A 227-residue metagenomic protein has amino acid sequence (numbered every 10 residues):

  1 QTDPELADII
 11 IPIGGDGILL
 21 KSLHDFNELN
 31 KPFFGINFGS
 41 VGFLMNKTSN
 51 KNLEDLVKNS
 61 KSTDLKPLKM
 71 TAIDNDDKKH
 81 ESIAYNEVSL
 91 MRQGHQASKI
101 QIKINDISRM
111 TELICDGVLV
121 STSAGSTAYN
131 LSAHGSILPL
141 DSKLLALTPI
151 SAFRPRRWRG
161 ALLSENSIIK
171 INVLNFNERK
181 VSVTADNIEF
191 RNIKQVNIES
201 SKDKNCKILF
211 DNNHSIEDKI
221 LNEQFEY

Functional and structural regions predicted by a protein language model:
Q1-A7: Short acidic low-complexity segments
G15-I18, G39-V41, A124-T127: Short glycine-rich anion-binding loops that position phosphate/pyrophosphate groups of nucleotides and phosphorylated
K21-L23, L44-M45, N130-S132, R157 (+1 more regions): Short glycine-/acidic-enriched loop or helix-start segments at secondary-structure transitions that form or flank
P32-F34: Proline-centered loop/turn at the N-terminus of a beta-strand
S40-G117: Catalytic core of DAGKc-family lipid kinases
S82, L90-M91, N105-M110, W158-Y227: ATP/nucleoside-binding phosphotransfer catalytic cores, i.e., glycine-rich phosphate-binding loops
E112, L119-R156: Gly/Ser/Thr-rich active-site loops/lids in small-molecule metabolic enzymes that frequently grip phosphoryl groups
